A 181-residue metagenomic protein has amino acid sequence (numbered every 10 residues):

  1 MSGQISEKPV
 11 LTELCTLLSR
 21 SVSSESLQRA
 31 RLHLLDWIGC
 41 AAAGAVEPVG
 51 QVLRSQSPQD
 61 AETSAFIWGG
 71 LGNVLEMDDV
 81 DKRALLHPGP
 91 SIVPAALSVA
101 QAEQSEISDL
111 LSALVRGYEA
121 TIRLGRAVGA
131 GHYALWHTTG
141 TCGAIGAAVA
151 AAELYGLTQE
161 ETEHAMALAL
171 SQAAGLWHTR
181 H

Functional and structural regions predicted by a protein language model:
S2-H181: N-terminal core-entry segment
